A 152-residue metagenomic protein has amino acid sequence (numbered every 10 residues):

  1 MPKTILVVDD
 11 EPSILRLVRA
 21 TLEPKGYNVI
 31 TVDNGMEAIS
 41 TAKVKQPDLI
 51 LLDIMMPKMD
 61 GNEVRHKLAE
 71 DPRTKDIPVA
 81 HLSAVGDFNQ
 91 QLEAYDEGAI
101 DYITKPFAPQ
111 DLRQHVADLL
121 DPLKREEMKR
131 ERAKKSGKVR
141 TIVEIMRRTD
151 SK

Functional and structural regions predicted by a protein language model:
R16-P24: Charged docking surfaces used in two-component/phosphorelay signaling
K45-L51: Active-site beta3 strand of CheY-like receiver
M56: Receiver (REC) domain active-site loop signature in two-component systems and cognate sites in sensor histidine kinases
I100: Short, glycine/charged-rich "phosphate-handling" switch motifs in NTP-dependent and phosphotransfer domains
F107-A117, M128: C-terminal output helix
D121-K152: CheY-like receiver
